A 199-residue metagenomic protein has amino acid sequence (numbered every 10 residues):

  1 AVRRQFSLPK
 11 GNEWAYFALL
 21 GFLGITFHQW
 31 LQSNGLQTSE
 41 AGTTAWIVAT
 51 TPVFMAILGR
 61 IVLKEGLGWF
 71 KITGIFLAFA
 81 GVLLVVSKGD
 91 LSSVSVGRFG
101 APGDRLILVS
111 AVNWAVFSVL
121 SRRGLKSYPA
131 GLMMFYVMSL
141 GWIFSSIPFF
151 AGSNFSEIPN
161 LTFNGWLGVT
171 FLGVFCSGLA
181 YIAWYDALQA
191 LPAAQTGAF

Functional and structural regions predicted by a protein language model:
A1, M55-I57, I61, S93-S153 (+2 more regions): Transmembrane alpha-helical segments that form core, pore/gating elements of small-molecule transporters/exporters
A1-P9, A80-G97, L140-N164, C176: Membrane-interface helix-cap regions at the ends of transmembrane helices in multi-pass membrane proteins
V2-V48, L84, G173-L191: Specific transmembrane alpha-helical segments of multi-pass solute transporters/efflux pumps, especially DMT/EamA
A18, L58, L67-D90, S145: Hydrophobic transmembrane alpha-helices of multi-pass small-molecule transport proteins
L20-Q29, T51-P52, V86, S110-S118 (+2 more regions): Transmembrane alpha-helical core positions of polytopic small-molecule transporters
N34-T51, G100-V112, F163-V174: Structural signature of hydrophobic alpha-helical transmembrane segments
E40, L63-G68, P129-A130, P192-A193: A helix-boundary/kink motif common to multi-pass secondary transporters, especially Major Facilitator Superfamily
I47-I61, F76-L77, L140-F144, L167 (+2 more regions): Alpha-helical transmembrane segments of compact multi-pass small-molecule transporters, enriched in specific families
